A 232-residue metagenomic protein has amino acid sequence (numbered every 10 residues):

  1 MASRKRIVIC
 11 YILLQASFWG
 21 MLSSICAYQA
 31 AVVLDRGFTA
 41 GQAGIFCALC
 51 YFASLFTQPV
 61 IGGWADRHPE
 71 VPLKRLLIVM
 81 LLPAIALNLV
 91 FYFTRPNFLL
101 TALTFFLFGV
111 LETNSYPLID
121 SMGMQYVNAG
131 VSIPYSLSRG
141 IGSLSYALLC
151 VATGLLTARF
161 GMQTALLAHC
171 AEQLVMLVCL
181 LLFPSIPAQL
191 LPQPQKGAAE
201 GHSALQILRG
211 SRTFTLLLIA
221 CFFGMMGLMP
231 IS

Functional and structural regions predicted by a protein language model:
M1-K5, F183-I219: Juxtamembrane intracellular "pre-TM" segments in multi-pass secondary transporters
A2-Y51, T213-C221, M225-S232: Helix-loop boundary and gating motifs at the non-cytosolic
A16, L87, F98-Y116, M122 (+1 more regions): Hydrophobic core of transmembrane alpha-helices in multi-pass small-molecule transporters, especially MFS/SLC-type
I45-A65: Central cavity-lining transmembrane alpha-helices of secondary-active solute carriers, predominantly the Major
S54-L55, I133-T153: Glycine-rich segments within core transmembrane alpha-helices of 12-TM secondary carriers
R67-M80: Cytoplasmic membrane-interface "Motif A"-like loop-to-helix N-cap segments of 12-TM Major Facilitator Superfamily
L81-P96: C-terminal ends and interior cores of transmembrane alpha-helices in multi-pass membrane transporters/permeases
A165-L182: Symmetry-related core transmembrane helices of the 12-TM Major Facilitator Superfamily/SLC fold
